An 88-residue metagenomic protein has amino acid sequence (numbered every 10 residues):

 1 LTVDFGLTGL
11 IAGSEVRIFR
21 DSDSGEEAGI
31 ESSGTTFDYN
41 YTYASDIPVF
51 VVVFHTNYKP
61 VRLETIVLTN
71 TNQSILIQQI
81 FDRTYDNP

Functional and structural regions predicted by a protein language model:
L1-V3, I47: Residues at beta-strand starts and edge strands
V3-L10: A short, amphipathic beta-strand motif
G6, E15, F50: Conserved beta-strand and immediately adjacent loop positions that scaffold enzyme active sites
T8, F19-D21, V52-T56: A generic structural motif
L10-S32: Short, ordered, surface-exposed loop/turn motifs in non-cytosolic proteins
S22-G25, T35-Y39, T84: Intrinsically disordered, low-complexity serine/threonine-rich segments
G34-K59, L63-T71: Short Pro-Gly-centered beta-turn/loop motif in secreted/extracellular proteins
L63-P88: Extracellular beta-sheet/turn segments enriched in Thr/Pro/Gly and aliphatic residues
